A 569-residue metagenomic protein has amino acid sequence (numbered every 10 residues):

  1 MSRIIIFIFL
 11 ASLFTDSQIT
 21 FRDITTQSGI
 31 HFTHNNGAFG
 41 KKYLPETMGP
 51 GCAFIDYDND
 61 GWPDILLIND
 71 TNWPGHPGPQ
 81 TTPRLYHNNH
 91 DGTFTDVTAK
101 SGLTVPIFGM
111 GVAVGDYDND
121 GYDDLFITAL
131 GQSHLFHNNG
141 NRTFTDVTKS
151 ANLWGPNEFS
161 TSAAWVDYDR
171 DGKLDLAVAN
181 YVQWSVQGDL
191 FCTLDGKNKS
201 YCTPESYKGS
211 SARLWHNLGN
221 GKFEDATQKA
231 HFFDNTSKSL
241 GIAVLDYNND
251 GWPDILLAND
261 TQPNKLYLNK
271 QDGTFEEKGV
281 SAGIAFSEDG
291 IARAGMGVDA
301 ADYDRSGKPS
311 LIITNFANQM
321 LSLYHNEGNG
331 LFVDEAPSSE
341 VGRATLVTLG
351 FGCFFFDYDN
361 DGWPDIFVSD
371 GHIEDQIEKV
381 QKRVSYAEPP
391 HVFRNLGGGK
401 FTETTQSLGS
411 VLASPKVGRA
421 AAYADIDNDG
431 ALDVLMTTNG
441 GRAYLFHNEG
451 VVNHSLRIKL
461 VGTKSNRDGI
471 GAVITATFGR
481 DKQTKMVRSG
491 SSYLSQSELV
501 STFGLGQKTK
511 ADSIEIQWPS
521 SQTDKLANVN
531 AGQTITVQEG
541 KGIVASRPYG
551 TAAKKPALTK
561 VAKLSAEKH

Functional and structural regions predicted by a protein language model:
Q18-T20, A38, E340-R343, K382-H569: Gly/Ser/Thr/Pro-enriched helix-cap/hinge segments flanking short amphipathic alpha-helices
F21-I24, T93-L103, T143-L153, G221-F233 (+3 more regions): Blade-edge beta-strand/turn elements of extracellular beta-propeller and related beta-sheet repeat scaffolds
I30-G51, P79, S101-A113, N152-A164 (+8 more regions): Repeat-based blade/solenoid architectures
K41, G49-N59, H87, F108-Y122 (+11 more regions): Beta-propeller blade termini
W62-N69, D120-A129, L176-N180, D250 (+6 more regions): Hydrophobic beta-strand segments that make up the repeating blades of beta-propeller and related beta-repeat
I68-Q80, N180-Y207, V368-S385: Short, conserved, GDST-rich strand-edge loop motifs in beta-rich repeat architectures
P83-N88, S210-L218, L268, H325-N326 (+1 more regions): Beta-propeller blade signature
V97-Y117, Y122, T128-Y168, V178-E205 (+2 more regions): Asp-box/WD-like beta-propeller blade repeats and closely related beta-sheet repeat scaffolds
